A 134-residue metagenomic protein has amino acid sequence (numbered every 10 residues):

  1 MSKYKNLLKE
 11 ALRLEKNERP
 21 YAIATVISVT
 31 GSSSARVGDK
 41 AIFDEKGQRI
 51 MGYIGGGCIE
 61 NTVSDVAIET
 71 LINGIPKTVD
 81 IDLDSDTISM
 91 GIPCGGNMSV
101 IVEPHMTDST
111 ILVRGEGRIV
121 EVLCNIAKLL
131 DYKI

Functional and structural regions predicted by a protein language model:
M1-I134: Segments forming oxygen-rich coordination pockets for charged ligands
